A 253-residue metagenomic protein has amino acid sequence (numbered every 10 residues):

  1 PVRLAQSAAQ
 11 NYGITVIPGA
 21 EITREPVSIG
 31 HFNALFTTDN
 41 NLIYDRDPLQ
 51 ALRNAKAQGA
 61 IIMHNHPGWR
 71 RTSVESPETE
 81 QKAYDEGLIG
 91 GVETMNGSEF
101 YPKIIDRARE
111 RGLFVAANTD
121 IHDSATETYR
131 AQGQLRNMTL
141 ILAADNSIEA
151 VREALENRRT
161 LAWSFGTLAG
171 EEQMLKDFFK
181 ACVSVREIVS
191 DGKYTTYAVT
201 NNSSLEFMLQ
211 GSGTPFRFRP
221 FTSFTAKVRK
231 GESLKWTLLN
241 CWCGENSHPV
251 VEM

Functional and structural regions predicted by a protein language model:
V2-L88: Extended substrate/RNA-proximal surfaces in nucleic-acid metabolism proteins
P26-T38, R71-M253: Charged catalytic cores and adjacent phosphate/nucleic-acid-binding surfaces used for phosphate/nucleic-acid chemistry
